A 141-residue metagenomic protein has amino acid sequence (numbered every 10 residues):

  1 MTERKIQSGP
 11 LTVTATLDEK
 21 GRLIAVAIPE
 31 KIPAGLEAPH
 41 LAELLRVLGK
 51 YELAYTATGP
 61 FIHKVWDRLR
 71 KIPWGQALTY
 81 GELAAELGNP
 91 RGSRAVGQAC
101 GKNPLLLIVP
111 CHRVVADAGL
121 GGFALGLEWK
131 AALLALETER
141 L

Functional and structural regions predicted by a protein language model:
M1-P90, R140-L141: Basic nucleic-acid-binding alpha-helical/helix-turn surface characteristic of O6-alkylguanine DNA
V13-L17, A95-G97, I108: Short, hydrophobic/aromatic-rich beta-strand segments within well-structured domains
A15-T16, V114-A116: Active-site and channel-lining beta-strand-loop segments that bind or position nucleotide-derived/phosphorylated
L53, V96, L120-F123: Short clusters of hydrophobic/aromatic residues that line enzyme substrate/ligand-binding pockets
K64-R68, A95, A132: Pre-recognition alpha-helix immediately N-terminal to the DNA-recognition helix within helix-turn-helix or winged-helix
L87, R91-L106: Regulatory, non-catalytic segments
L107-V114: Short Lys/Arg-enriched helix C-cap and helix-to-coil transition segments that create basic nucleic-acid-contact patches
A118-L141: …primarily DNA-binding HTH/wHTH and HhH modules…
